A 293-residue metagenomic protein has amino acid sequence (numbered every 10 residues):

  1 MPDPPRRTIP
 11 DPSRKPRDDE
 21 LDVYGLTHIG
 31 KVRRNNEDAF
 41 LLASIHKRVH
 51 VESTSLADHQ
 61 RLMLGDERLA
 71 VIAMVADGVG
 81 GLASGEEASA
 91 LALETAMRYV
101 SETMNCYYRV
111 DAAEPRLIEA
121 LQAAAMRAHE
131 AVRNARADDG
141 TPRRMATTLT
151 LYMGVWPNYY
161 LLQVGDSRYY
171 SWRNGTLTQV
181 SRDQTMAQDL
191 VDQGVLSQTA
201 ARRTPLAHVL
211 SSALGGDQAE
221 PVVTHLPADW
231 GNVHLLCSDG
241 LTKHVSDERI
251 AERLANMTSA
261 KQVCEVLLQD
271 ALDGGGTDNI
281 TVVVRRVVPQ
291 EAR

Functional and structural regions predicted by a protein language model:
M1-R293: PP2C/PPM-type serine/threonine phosphatase catalytic domain
